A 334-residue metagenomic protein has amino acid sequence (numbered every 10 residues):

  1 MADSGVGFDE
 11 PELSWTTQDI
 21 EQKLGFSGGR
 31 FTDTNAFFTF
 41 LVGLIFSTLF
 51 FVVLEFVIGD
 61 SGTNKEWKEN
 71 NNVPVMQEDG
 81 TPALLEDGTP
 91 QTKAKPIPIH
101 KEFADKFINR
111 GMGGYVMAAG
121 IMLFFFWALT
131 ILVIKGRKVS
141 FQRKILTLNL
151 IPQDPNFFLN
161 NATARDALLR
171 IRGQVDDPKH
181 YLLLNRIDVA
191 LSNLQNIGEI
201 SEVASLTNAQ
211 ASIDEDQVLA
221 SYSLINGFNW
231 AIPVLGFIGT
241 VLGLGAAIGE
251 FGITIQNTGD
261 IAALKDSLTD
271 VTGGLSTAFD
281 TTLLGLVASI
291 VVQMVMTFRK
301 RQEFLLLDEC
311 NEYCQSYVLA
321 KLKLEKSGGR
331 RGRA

Functional and structural regions predicted by a protein language model:
A2-S212, L319-A334: Large intracellular
S27, F31, A204, N208 (+2 more regions): Channel- or pocket-lining gating/hinge segments that regulate access to a cavity or pore
D33-I45, Y115-G120, I213-G245, L283: Transmembrane alpha-helical segments and their cytosolic interface motifs in multi-pass membrane proteins
I45, L49, T130, A231 (+6 more regions): Residues within alpha-helical transmembrane segments of multi-pass membrane proteins, especially transporters, ion
K95-H100, E250-D266: Peri-membrane helix termini and adjoining interfacial loops of integral membrane proteins
G113-F126, A190-L191, F228-A231, L235-I238 (+2 more regions): Hydrophobic alpha-helical transmembrane segments of multi-pass membrane proteins
F125, K179, L183, E199 (+11 more regions): Helical mechanochemical/support elements of P-loop NTPase systems and associated helical scaffolds
I131-K144, L148, G243-G259, Q302: Juxtamembrane transmembrane-helix termini
